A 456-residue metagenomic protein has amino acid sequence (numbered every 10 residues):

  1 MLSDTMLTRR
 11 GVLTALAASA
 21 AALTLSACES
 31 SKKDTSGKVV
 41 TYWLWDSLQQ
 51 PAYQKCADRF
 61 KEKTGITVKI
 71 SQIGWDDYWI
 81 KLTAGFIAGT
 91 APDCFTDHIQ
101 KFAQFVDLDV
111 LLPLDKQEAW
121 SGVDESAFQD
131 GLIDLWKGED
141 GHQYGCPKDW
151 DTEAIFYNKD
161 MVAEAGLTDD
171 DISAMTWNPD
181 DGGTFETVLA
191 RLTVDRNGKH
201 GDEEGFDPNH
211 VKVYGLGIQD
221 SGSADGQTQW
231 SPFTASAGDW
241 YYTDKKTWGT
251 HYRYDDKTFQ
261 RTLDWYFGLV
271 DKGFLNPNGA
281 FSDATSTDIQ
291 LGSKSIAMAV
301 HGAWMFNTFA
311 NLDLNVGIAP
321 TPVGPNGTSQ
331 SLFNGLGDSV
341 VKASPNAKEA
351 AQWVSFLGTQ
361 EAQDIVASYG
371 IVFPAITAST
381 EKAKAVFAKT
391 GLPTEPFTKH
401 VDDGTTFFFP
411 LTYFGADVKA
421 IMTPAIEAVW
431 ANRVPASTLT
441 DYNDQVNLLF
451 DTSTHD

Functional and structural regions predicted by a protein language model:
L2-V110, Q117-S126, D169-D170, K294 (+8 more regions): Conserved N-terminal structural module of periplasmic/extracytoplasmic solute-binding proteins
P51-A52, K159, V354-S379: Periplasmic-binding protein-like
C56-A57, Q104, G222, G226-W240 (+2 more regions): Extracytoplasmic/periplasmic substrate-binding proteins
I73-K81, Q100, W177-T184, N278-I289: Short helix-initiation/N-cap motifs at beta->coil->alpha
W79-A91, L108, M161-V162, T184-L192 (+3 more regions): Short helices/loops that flank or line small-molecule/ion binding pockets
I99-A154, E204-K212, G226, F233-T234 (+4 more regions): Hinge/lid segment of periplasmic solute-binding proteins
G138-T228, W240-G279, K342, N346-K348 (+1 more regions): Helix-loop-helix "hinge/cap" segment bordering the ligand-binding cleft or interdomain interface
V372-A375, L392-Q445: C-terminal capping/gating helix-and-loop segments adjacent to ligand/active sites or protein-protein/ligand interfaces
